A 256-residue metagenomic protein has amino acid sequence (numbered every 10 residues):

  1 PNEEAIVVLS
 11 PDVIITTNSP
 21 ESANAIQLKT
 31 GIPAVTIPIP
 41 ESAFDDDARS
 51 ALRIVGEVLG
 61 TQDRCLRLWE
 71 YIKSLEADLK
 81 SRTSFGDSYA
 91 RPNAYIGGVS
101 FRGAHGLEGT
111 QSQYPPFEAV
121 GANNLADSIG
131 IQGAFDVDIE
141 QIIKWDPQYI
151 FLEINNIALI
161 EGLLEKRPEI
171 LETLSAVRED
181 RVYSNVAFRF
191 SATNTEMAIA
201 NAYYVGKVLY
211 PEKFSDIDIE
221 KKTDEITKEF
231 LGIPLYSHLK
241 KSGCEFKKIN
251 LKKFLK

Functional and structural regions predicted by a protein language model:
P1-V58, D136-T173, F254-L255: Acidic/His-rich segments in extracytoplasmic proteins that coordinate ligands and/or metal ions
A5, I54, Y71, P115-A119 (+2 more regions): Amphipathic alpha-helical segments that form well-ordered structural scaffolds and often line/cohere around active
A23-R102, A126-D127, R181-L255: Extracytoplasmic substrate-binding proteins
S84-S88, G106, P116, E140-W145 (+1 more regions): Short, conserved, surface-exposed binding loops centered on an aromatic residue
V99-S100, I129-G130, P147, I154-I157 (+1 more regions): Histidine- and/or cysteine-centered catalytic micro-motif in compact active-site loops
R102-G106, L152, A158-E161, A192: Short acidic/glycine-rich loop or secondary-structure boundary segments that cap or lie
H105-G133: Alpha-helical, coiled-coil/dimerization segments enriched in small aliphatic residues
L159-F188, T195: Extracellular/periplasmic periplasmic-binding protein-like sensory domains
